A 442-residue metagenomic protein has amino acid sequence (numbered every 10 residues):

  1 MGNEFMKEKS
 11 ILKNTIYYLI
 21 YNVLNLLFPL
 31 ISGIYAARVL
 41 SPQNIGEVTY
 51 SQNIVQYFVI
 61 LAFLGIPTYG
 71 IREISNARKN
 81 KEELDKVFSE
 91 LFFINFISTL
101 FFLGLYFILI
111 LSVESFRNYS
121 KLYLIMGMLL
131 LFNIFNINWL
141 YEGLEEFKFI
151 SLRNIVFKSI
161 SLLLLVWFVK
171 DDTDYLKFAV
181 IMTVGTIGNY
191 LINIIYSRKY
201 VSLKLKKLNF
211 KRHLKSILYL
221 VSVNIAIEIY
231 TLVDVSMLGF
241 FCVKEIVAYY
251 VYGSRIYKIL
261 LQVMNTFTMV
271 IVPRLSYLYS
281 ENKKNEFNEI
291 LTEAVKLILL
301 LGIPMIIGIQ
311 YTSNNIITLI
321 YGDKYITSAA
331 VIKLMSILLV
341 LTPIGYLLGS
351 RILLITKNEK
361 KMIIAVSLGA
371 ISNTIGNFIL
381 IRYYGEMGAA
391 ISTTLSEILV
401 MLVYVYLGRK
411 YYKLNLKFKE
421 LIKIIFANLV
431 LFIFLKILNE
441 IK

Functional and structural regions predicted by a protein language model:
M1-K7, I11, K148-S151, Y175-M182 (+5 more regions): Interhelical loop/hinge segments that connect adjacent transmembrane helices in multipass membrane
K7, G70, I137-K148, V169-K170 (+4 more regions): C-terminal transmembrane helix end/exit motif
S10-T68, L103, L162, M182 (+1 more regions): Signature of the first transmembrane helix
S32-F58, Y175, R212-L220, L238-K258 (+4 more regions): Interfacial/gating helices of multi-pass transporter permease domains
G33-I34, F63-K79, G253, Y257-V295 (+2 more regions): Helix-loop junctions and terminal segments of transmembrane helices in multi-pass membrane transport/translocation
A37-I45, L111, F116-S120, L144-Y190 (+5 more regions): Membrane-interface helix-loop junctions in multi-pass transport and translocation proteins
L109-M126, I309-L341: Interfacial segments at transmembrane-helix termini and the short loops linking adjacent helices
L130-N154, I337-L368: Membrane-interface junctions at transmembrane-helix termini in multi-pass inner-membrane proteins
